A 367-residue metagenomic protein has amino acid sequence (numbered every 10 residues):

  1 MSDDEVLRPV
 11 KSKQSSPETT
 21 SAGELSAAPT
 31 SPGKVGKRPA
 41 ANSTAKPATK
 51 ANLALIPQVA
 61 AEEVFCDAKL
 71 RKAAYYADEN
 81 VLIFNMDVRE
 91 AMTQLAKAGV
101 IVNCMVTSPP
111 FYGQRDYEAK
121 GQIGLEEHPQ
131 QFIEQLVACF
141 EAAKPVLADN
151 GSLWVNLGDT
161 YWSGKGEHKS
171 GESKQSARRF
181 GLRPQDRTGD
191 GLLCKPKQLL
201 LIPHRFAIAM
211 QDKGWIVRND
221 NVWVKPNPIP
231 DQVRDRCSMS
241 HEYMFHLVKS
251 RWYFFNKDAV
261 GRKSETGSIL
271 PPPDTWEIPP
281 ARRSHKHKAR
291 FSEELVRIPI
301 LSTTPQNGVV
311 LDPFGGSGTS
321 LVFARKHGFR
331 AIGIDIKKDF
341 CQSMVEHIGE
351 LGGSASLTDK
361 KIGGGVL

Functional and structural regions predicted by a protein language model:
S2-S343, H347-G353, D359, G365-L367: Core catalytic lobe of class I
